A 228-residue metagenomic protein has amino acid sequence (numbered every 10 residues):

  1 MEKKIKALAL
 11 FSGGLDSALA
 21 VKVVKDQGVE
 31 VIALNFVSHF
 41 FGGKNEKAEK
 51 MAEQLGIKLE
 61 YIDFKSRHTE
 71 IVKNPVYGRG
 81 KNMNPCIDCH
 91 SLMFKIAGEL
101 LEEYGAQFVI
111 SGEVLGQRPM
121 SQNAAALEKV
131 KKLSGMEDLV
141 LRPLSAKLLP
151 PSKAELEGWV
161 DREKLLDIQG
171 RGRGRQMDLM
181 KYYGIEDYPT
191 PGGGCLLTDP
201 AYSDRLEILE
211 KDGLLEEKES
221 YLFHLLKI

Functional and structural regions predicted by a protein language model:
M1-Y183: ATP-dependent adenylation/nucleotidyltransferase module used to activate substrates
Q169-I228: Anionic-ligand-binding alpha/beta catalytic cores of soluble enzymes and soluble regulatory domains that recognize
